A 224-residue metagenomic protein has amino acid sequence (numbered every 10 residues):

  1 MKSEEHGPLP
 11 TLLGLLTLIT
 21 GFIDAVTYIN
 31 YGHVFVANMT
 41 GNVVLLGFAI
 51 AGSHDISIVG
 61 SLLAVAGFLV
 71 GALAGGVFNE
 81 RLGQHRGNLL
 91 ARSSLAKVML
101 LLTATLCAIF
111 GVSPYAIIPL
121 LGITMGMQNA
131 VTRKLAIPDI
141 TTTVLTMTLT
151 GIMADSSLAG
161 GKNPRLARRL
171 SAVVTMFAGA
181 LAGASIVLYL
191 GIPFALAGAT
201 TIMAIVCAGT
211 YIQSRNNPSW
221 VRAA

Functional and structural regions predicted by a protein language model:
M1-H6, I212-A224: Intrinsic disorder in cytosolic terminal tails and internal cytosolic loops of multi-pass membrane transporters
G14-Y28, H33-F35, L100, V112-T142: Hydrophobic core of transmembrane alpha-helices in multi-pass small-molecule transporters, especially MFS/SLC-type
V43, L121-A180: Substrate-agnostic recognition of the 12-TM MFS/MFS-like secondary transporter fold
V65, L69-L73, V173-L181, A204: Hydrophobic/small/kink-forming positions within alpha-helical transmembrane segments of polytopic membrane proteins
G71-R86, A182-G183, V187-L188: Helix-to-loop junctions at the C-terminal end of transmembrane segments in multipass secondary transporters
H85-R92, A184-T201: A membrane-interface helix-boundary motif in multi-pass transporters
R86-K97, I118-P119, D139-T141, L170: Cytoplasmic-side transmembrane-helix entry/capping segments in multi-pass membrane proteins
V98-S113, C207-S214: C-terminal ends and interior cores of transmembrane alpha-helices in multi-pass membrane transporters/permeases
